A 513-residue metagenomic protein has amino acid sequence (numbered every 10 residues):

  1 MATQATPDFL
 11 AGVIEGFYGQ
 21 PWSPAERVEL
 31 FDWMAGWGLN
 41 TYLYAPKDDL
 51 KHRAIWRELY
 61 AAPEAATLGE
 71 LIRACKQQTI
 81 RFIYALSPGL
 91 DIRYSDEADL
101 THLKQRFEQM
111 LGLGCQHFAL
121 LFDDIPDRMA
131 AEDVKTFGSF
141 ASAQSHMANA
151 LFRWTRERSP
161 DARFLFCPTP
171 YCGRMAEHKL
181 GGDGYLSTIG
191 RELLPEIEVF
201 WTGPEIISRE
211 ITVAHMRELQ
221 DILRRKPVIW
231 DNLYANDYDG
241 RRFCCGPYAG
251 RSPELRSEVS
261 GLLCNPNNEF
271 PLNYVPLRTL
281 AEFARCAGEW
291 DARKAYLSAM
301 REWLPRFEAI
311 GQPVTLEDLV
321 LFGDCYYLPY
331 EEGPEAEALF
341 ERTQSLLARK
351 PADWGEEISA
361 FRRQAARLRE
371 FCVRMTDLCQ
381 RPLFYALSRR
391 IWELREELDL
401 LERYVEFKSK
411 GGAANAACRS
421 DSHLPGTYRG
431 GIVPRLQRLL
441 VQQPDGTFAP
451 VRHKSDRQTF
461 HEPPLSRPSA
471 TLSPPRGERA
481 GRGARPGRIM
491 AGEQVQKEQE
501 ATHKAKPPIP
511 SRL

Functional and structural regions predicted by a protein language model:
M1-E108, G112-Q116: Feature activates predominantly on carbohydrate-active enzymes
I14-F17, Q116, E132-D291: Catalytic-core regions of glycoside hydrolase
M34, L120, L262: Conserved, mostly hydrophobic/aromatic
F122-A131: Short, conserved phosphate-binding/catalytic loop or strand-edge motifs used in phosphoryl-/nucleotidyl-transfer
E289-F460: C-terminal functional modules
G477-R482: Glycine-biased, low-complexity coil/linker segments
P508-R512: Short, intrinsically disordered C-terminal tails of secreted or membrane-associated proteins
